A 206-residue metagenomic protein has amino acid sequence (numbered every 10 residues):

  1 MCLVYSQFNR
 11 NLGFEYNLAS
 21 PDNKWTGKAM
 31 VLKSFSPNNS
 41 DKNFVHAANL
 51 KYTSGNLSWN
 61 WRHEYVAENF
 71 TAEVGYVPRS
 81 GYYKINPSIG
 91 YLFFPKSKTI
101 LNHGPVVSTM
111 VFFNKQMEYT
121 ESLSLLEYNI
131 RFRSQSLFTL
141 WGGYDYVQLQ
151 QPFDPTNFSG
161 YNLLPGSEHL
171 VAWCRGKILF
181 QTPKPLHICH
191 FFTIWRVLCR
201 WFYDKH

Functional and structural regions predicted by a protein language model:
M1-D22: Hydrophobic, small-residue-rich alpha-helical packing segments that form membrane-like cores
Q7, D22-H206: Exposed, low-structure sequence patches enriched in small/polar residues
